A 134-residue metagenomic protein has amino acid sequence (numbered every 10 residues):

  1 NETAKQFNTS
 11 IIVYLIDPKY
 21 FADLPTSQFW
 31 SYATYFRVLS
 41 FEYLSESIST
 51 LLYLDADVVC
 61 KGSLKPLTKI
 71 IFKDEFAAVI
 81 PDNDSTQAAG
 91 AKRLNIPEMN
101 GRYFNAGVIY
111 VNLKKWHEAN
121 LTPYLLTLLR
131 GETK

Functional and structural regions predicted by a protein language model:
N1-K134: Glycosyltransferase catalytic domains, chiefly GT-A lineage
